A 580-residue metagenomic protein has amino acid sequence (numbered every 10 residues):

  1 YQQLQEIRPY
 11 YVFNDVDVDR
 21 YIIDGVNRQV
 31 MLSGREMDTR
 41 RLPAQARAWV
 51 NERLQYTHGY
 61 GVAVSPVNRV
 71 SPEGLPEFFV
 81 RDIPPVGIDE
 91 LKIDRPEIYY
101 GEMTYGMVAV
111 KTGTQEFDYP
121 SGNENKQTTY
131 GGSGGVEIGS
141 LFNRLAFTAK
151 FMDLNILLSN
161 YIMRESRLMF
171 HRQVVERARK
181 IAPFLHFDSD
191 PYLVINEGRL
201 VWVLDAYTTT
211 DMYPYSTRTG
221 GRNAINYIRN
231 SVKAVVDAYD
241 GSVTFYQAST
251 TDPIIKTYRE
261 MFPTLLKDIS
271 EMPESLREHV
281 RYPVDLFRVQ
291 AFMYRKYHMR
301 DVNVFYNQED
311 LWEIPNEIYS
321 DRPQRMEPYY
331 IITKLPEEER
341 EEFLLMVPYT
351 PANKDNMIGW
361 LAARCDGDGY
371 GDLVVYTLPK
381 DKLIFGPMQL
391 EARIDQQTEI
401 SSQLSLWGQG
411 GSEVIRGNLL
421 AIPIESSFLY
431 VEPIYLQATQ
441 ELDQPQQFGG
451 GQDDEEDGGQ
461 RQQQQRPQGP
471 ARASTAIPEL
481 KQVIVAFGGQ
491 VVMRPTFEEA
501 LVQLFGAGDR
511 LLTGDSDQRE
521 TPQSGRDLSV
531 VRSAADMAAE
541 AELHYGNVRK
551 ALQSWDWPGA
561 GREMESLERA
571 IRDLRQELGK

Functional and structural regions predicted by a protein language model:
Y1-S554, P558-L578: Soluble extracytoplasmic regions of secretory-pathway and membrane proteins
